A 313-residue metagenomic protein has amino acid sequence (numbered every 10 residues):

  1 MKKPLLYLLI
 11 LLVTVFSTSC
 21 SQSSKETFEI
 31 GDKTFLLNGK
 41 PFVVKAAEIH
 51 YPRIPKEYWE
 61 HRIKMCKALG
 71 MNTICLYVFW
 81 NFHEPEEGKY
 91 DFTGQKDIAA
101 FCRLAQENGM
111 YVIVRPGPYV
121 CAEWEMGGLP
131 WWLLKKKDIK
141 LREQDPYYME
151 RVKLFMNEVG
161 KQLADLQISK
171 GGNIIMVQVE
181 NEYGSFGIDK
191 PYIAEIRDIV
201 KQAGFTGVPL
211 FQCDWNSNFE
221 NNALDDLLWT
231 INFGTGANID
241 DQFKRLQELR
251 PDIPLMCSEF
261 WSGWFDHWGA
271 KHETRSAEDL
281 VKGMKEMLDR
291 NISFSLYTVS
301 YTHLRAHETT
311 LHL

Functional and structural regions predicted by a protein language model:
M1-S24: Bacterial Sec-dependent N-terminal signal peptides
S21-T73: N-terminal carbohydrate-binding accessory modules
G39, I74, A105, V177 (+1 more regions): Conserved, mostly hydrophobic/aromatic
E48-H50, Y77, E180, S300: Conserved residues at the C-terminal ends of beta-strands
H61-L69, T73-W124: Aromatic-lined substrate-binding rim segments of carbohydrate-active enzymes
R62-M65, G94-F101, F155, V159 (+2 more regions): A general structural detector for well-ordered alpha-helical segments in enzyme core domains, enriched
V114, P118-R151, V159-L296: Substrate-binding/catalytic cleft of secreted carbohydrate-active enzymes, primarily glycoside hydrolases
T302-L311: Conserved small/polar residues in nucleotide/adenosyl-binding loops
